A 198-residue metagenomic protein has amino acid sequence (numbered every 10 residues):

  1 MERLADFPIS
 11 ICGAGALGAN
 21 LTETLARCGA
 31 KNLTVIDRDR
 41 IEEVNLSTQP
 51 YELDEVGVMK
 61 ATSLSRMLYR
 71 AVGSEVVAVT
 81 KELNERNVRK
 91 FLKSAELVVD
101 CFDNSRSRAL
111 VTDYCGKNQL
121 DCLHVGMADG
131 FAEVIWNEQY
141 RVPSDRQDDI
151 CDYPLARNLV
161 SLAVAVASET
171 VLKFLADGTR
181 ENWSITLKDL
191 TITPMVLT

Functional and structural regions predicted by a protein language model:
M1-T198: Adenine nucleotide-associated cytosolic modules
